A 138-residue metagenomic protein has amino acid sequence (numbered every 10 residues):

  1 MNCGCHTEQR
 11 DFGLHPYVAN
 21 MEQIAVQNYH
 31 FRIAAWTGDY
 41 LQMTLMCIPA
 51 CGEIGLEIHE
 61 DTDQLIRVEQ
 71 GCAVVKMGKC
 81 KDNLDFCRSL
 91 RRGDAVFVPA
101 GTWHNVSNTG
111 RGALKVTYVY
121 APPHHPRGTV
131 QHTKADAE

Functional and structural regions predicted by a protein language model:
M1-Q42, G55, R88, K134-E138: A short, N-terminal "cap"/entry segment at the start of jelly-roll beta-barrel domains of the cupin/DSBH fold
C3, Q9-F12, Q23, D82 (+1 more regions): Double-stranded beta-helix
T37, A50, E60-T62, E69 (+2 more regions): Short loop/turn positions at the edges of beta-strands in beta-sheet-rich folds
T44-E60: Conserved short histidine dyad/triad with adjacent acidic residue
I54-L56, V75-K76, V98, H104-G110: Short beta-strand His + acidic residue motifs that chelate non-heme Fe in jelly-roll/DSBH and cupin folds
D61-C80: Glycine- and acidic-residue-biased ligand/ion/polar-headgroup-sensing regions
C80-P99: Short acidic-glycine-tyrosine-enriched beta hairpin
